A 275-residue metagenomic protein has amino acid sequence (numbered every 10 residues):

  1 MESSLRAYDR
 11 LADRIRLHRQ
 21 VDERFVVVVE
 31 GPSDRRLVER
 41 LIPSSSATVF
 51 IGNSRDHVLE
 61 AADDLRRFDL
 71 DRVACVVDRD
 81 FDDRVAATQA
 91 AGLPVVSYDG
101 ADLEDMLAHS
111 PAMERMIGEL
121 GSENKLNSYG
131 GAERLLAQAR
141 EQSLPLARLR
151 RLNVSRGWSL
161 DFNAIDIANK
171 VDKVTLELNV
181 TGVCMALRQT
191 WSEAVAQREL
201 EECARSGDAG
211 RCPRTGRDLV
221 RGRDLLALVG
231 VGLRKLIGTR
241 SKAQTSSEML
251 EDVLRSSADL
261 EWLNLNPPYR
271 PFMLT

Functional and structural regions predicted by a protein language model:
M1-T275: Acidic, divalent-metal-binding catalytic cores of TOPRIM and closely related two-metal-ion phosphodiester/pyrophosphate
